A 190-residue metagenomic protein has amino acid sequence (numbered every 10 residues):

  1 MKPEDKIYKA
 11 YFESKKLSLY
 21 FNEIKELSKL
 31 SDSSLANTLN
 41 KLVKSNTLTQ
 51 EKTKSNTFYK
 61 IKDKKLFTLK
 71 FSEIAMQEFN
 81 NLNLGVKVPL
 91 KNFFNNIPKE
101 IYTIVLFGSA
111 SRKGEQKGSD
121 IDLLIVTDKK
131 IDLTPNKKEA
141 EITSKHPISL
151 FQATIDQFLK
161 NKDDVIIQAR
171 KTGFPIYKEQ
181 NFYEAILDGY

Functional and structural regions predicted by a protein language model:
M1-E100, R112-G118, T127-Y190: Catalytic core of pol beta-like nucleotidyltransferases
Y102-A110: Short helix-loop-helix/strand-helix junction enriched in hydrophobic and basic residues
L123-I125: Short beta-strand->loop micro-motif that forms the acidic, two-metal-ion catalytic signature in nucleotide-processing
